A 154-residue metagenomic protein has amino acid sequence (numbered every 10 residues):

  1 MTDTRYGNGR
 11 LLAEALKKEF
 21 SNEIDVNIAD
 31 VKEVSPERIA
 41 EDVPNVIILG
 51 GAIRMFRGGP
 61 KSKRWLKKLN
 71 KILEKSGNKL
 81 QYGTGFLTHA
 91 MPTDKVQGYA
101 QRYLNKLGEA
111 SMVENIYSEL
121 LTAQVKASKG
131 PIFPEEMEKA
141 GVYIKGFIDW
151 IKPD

Functional and structural regions predicted by a protein language model:
M1-S21: Short, charged N-terminal beta->alpha structural module
L11, E19-V31, D42-D154: FMN-binding flavodoxin-like domain, especially the glycine-rich phosphate-binding loop
E33-R38: Short acidic active-site motifs
